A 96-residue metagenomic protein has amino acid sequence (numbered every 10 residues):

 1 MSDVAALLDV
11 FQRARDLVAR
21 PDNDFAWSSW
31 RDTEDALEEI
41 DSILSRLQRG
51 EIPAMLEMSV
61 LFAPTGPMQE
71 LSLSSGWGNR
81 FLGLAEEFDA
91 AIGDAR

Functional and structural regions predicted by a protein language model:
M1-E34, F88-A91, A95: Short terminal alpha-helical segments
S2-A5, D9, R31-E38, L56-S59 (+3 more regions): Alpha-helix boundary/N-cap detector
L17-G66: Amphipathic alpha-helical interaction modules
V60-R96: Amphipathic alpha-helical binding modules
